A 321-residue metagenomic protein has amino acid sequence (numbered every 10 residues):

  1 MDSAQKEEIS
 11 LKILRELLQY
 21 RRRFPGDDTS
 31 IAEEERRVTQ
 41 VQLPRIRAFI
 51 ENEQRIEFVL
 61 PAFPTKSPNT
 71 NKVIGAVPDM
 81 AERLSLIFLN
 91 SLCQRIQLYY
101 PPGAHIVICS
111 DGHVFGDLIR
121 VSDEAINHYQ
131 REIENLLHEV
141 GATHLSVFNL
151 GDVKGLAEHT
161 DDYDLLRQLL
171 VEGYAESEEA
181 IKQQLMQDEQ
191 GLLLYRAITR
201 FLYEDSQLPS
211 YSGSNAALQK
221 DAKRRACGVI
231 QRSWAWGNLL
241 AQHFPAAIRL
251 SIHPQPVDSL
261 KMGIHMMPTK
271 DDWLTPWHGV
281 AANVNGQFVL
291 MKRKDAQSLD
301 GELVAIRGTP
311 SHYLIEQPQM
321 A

Functional and structural regions predicted by a protein language model:
D2-L86: N-terminal regions that are enriched for targeting/export leaders and immediately downstream pro/stem segments
R47-I50, Q97-Y100, I133-V140: Acidic (Asp/Glu)-rich catalytic clusters
N52-N71, V107-G116, V147-G155: Short loop/turn segments at strand-loop or loop-helix junctions that form parts of catalytic or ligand-binding pockets
Q54-V59, Y99-G112, L145-S146, Q242 (+4 more regions): Hydrophobic beta-strand segments of well-ordered beta-sheets in folded domains
M80-P101: Histidine-anchored nucleotide/phosphate-binding helix
V114-P276: A substrate-binding/cap region within the structured catalytic cores of diverse enzymes
M262-P318: Long C-terminal appendages of very large multidomain proteins
